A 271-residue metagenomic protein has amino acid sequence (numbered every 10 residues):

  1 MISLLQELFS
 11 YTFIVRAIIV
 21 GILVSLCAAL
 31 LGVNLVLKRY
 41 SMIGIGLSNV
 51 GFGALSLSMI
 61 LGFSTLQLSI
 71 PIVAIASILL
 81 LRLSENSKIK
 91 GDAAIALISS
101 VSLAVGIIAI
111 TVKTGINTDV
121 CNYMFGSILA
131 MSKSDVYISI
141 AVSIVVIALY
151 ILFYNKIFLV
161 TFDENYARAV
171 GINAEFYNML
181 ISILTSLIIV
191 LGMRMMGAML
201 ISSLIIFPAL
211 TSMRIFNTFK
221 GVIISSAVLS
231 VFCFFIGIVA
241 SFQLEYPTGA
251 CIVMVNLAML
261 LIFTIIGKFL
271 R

Functional and structural regions predicted by a protein language model:
L4-R16, S87, I95-N155: Transmembrane helix-bundle core of multi-pass membrane transporters and related energy-transducing complexes
L4-S10, M124, I128, L229-V231 (+1 more regions): C-terminal binding/interaction regions
A17, L66-V73, D92, A96 (+3 more regions): Loop-to-transmembrane alpha-helix initiation sites
V20-A28, V50, A54, S58 (+17 more regions): Alpha-helical transmembrane segments in multi-pass membrane proteins
V33-I116, S212-I224, S241-Q243, G267-F269: Short loop segments and helix-boundary regions at transmembrane helix junctions of multi-pass inner-membrane proteins
A148-I181: Membrane-helix/interface signature in polytopic inner-membrane proteins
N155-K156, I265-R271: Membrane-interface capping segments at transmembrane-helix boundaries
R194, I201-A250: Transmembrane alpha-helical segments in multi-pass inner-membrane proteins
